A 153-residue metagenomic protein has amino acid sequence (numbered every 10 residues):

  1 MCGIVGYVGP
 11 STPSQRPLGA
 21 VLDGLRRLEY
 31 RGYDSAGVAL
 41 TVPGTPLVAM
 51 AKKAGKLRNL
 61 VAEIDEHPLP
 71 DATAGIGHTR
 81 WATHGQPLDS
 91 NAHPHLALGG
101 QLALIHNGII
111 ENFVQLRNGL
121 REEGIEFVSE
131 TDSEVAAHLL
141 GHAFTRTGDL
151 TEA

Functional and structural regions predicted by a protein language model:
M1-A153: Conserved short alpha-helical segments that host acidic/polar catalytic motifs at enzyme active sites
